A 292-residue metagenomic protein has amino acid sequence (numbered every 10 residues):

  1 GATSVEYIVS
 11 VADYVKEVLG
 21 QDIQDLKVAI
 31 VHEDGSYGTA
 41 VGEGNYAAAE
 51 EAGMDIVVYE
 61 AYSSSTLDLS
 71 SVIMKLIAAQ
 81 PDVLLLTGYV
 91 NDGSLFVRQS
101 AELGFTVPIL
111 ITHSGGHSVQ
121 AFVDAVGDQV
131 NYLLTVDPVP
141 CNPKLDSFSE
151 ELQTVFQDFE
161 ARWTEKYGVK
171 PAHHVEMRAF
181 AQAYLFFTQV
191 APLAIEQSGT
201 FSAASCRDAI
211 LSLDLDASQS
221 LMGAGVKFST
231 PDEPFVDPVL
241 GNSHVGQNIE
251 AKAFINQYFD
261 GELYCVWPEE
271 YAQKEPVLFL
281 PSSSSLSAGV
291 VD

Functional and structural regions predicted by a protein language model:
G1, S100-Q182, E269-Y271, S282-V290: Extracellular/periplasmic periplasmic-binding protein-like sensory domains
G1-L103, S147-E150, T154: Extracellular/periplasmic Venus flytrap/periplasmic-binding protein
E6-V9, S94, M177-T188, A204 (+1 more regions): A structural signal for well-ordered alpha-helical segments within the folded catalytic domains of diverse enzymes
K16-Q24, V123, Y167, A194-S198: Alpha-helix termini
D22-I23, I77-A79, E102-G104, A125-Q129 (+3 more regions): Extracellular/periplasmic catalytic domains that process cell-envelope and extracellular macromolecules
Q24-I30, P81, P140, E165-A172 (+1 more regions): Flexible glycine/proline-enriched surface loops and loop-helix/loop-strand junctions
G44-A52, Q99-L103, A121-A125, R162 (+2 more regions): Alpha-helical structural signal in soluble globular domains
W163-E176, T188-C265: Segments of small-molecule ligand-sensing domains
